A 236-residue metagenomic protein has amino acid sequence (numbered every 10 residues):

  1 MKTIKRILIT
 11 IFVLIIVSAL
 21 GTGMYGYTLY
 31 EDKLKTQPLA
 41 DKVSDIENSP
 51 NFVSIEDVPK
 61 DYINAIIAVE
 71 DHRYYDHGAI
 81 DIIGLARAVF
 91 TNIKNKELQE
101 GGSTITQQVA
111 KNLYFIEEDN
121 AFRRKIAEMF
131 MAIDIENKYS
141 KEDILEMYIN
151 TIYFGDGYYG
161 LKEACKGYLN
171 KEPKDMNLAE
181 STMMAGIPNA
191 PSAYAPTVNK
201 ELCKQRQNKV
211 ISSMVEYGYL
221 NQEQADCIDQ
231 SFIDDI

Functional and structural regions predicted by a protein language model:
M1-I236: Juxtamembrane regions of bacterial inner-membrane/periplasmic proteins, predominantly the peptidoglycan biogenesis
